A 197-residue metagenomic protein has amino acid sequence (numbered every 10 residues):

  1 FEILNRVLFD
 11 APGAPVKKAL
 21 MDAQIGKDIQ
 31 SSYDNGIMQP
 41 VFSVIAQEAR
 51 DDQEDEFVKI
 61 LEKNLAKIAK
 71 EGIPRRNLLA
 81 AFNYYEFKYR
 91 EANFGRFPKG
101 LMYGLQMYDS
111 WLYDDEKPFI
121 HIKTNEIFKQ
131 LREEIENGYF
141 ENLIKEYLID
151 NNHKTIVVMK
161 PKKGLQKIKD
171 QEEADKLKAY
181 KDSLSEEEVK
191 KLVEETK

Functional and structural regions predicted by a protein language model:
F1, D55-E56, K167-E172: Short conserved micro-motifs at the rims of enzyme active sites and ligand-binding pockets
F1-G13, S43, P98-K117, H121 (+1 more regions): His/Glu-based metal-binding/catalytic segments typifying zinc-dependent metallopeptidases
R6-V7, N64-A69, L177-D182: Short, surface-exposed linear patches
V7-A11, A23-Q24, Y147: Generic structural signal for hydrophobic core residues of well-folded globular domains
K17-E133, N152-K162: M16 family metallopeptidases and their MPP-like homologs
I120-K197: Segments forming glycine/polar-rich beta-alpha architectures that bind adenosine-containing cofactors
